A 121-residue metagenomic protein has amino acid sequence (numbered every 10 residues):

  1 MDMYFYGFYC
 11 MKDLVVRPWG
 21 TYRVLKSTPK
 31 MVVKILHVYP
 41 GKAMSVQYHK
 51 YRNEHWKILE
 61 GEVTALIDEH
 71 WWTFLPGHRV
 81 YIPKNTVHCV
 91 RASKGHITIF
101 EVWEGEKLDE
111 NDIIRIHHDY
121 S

Functional and structural regions predicted by a protein language model:
D2-Y4: Intrinsic-disorder-associated, low-complexity terminal segments enriched in Asp/Asn/His/Tyr and depleted of Lys/Arg
C10-R17, C89-S121: Double-stranded beta-helix
M11-Y48, R52: A short glycine-rich, His/Asp/Glu-containing loop-to-beta-strand
P40-K42, Y51-R52, H70, T86 (+1 more regions): A generic "binding-loop/recognition-motif" signal
Y51-T64, D68-E69: Glycine- and acidic-residue-biased ligand/ion/polar-headgroup-sensing regions
D68-V87: Short acidic-glycine-tyrosine-enriched beta hairpin
